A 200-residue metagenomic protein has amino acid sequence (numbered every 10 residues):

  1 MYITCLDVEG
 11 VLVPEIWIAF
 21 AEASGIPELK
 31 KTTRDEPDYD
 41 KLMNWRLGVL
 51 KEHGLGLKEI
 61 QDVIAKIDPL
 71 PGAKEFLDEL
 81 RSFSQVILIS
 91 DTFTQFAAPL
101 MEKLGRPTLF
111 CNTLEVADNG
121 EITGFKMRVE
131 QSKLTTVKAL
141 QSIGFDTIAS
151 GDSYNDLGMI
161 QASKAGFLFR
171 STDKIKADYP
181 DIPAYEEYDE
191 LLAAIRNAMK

Functional and structural regions predicted by a protein language model:
Y2-T113, A117-D118: Alpha-helical substrate-recognition element adjacent to the catalytic core
D78, K138, L157-G158: Alpha-helical segments flanking ligand/cofactor-binding loops in enzyme cores
V86-D91, F145-E186: Acidic, Mg2+-coordinating phosphoryl-transfer loop and its flanking beta/alpha structural elements, shared across
T94-A98, D156-L157, L192: Short, well-ordered alpha-helical microsegments
Q95-T147, D178: Substrate-recognition "cap/lid" segment bordering the active-site pocket of phosphatases
F110, I182-L191: Short acidic-hydrophobic, aromatic-tinged amphipathic segments that line or gate anion-handling sites
T113-V116, S171-I175, D189-L191: Short, acidic/turn-prone active-site loops that include or flank metal/cofactor- and phosphate-binding residues
A194-K200: Short amphipathic alpha-helix with an adjacent loop that forms part of the alpha/beta core around
